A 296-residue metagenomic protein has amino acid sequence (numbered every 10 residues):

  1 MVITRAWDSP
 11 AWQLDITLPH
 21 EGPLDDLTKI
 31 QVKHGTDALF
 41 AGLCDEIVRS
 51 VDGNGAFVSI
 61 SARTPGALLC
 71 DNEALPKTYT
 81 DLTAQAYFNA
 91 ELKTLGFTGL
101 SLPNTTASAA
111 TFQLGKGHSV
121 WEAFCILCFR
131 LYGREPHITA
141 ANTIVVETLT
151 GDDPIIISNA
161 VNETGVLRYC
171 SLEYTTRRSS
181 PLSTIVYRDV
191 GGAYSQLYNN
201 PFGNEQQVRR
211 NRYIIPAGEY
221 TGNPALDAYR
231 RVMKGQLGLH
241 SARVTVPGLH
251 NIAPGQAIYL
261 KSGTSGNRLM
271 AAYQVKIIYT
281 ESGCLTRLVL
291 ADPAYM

Functional and structural regions predicted by a protein language model:
M1-A86: Beta-strand-rich assembly/attachment modules of structural machines
I3, L18, A62, L102 (+4 more regions): Hydrophobic residues in beta-strands and at strand termini
L24-Q31, G117, A160, V166 (+1 more regions): Glycine-centered loop/turn motifs
I47-S50, Y132-R134, I277: Short beta-turn/strand-loop junction motif enriched in small, turn-promoting residues
N54-T176: Charged- and aromatic-enriched interaction segments used to assemble and dock large macromolecular complexes
C125, H137-A140, I144-C284, V289-M296: Acidic, small/polar-enriched beta strand-loop surface segments
